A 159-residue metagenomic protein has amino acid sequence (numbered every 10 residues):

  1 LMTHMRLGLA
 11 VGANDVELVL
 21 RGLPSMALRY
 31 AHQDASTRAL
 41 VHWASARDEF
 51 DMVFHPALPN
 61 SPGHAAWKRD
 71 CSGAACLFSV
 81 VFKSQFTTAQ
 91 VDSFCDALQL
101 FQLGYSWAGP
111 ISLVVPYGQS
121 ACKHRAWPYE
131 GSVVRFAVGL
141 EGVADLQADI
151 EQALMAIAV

Functional and structural regions predicted by a protein language model:
L1-L77, V81-Y117, W127: Active-site C-terminal subdomain of aminotransferase-like
F86, S112-V159: PLP-dependent enzyme catalytic core of the Aspartate aminotransferase-like
